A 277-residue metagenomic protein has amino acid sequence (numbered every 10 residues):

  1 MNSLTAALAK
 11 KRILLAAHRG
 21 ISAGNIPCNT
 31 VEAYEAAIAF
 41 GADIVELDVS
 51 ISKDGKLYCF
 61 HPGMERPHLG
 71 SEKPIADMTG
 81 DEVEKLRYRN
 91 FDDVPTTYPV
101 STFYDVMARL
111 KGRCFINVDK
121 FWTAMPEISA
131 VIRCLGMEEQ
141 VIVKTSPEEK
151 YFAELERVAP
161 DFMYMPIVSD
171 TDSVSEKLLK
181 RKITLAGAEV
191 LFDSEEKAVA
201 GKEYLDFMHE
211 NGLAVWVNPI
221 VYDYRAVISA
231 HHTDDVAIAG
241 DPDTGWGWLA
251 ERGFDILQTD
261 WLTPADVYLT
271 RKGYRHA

Functional and structural regions predicted by a protein language model:
M1-A277: Phosphate-group recognition and catalysis centered on beta-loop-alpha active-site segments
